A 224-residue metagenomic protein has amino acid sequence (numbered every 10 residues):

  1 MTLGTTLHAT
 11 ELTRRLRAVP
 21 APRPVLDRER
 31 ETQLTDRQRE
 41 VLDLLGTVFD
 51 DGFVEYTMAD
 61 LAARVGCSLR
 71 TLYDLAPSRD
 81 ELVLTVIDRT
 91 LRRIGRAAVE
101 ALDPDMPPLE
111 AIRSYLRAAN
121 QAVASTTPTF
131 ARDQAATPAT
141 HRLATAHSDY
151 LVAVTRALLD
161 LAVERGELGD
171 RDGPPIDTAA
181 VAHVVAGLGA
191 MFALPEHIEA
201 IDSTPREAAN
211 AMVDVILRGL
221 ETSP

Functional and structural regions predicted by a protein language model:
M1-R39, P224: N-terminal intrinsically disordered/low-complexity leader segments
L3-T5, F130-Q134, H141, T145 (+2 more regions): Hydrophobic/aromatic-rich alpha-helical bundle segments in the mid-to-C-terminal region
T35-G46, V99: A short, Lys/Arg-enriched amphipathic alpha-helix from helix-turn-helix/homeodomain DNA-binding modules
E40, L44, D51-E81, T85: Helix-turn-helix
L44-V48, A118, A122, L188: Short amphipathic alpha-helical elements of helix-turn-helix/winged-helix folds
D51, A76, R132-T140: Short helix-capping/turn signature of helix-turn-helix
T85, A98-S125, V181-A182: Hydrophobic alpha-helical connector segments
I87-G95: Short, basic, alpha-helical segments at the C-terminal edge of helix-turn-helix-like DNA-binding modules
